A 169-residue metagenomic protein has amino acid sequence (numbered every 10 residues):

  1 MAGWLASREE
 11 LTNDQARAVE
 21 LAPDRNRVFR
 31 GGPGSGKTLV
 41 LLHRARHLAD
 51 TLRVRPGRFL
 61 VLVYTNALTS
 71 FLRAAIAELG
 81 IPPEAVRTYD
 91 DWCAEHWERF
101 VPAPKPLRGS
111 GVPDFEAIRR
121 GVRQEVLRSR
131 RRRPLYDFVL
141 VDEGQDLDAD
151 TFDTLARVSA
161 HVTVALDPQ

Functional and structural regions predicted by a protein language model:
M1-Q169: The feature marks helicase ATPase cores and/or their adjacent C-terminal helical subdomains in SF1/SF2/AAA+ helicases
